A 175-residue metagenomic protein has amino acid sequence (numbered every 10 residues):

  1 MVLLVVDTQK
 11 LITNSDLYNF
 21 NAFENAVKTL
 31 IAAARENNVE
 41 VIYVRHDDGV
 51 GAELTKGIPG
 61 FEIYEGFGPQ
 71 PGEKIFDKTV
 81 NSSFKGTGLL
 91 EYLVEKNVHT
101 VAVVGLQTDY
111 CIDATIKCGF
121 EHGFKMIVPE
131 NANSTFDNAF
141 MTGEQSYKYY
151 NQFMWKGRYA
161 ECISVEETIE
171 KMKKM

Functional and structural regions predicted by a protein language model:
M1-D7: Short coil-to-beta-strand
V2, T29-R35, L54-M175: Active-site-adjacent betaalpha module
Q9, D47, A132: Short beta-to-alpha linker loops that shape the active-site pocket of alpha/beta-hydrolase fold enzymes
Q9-S15: Short acidic, Gly/Ser-rich segments with clustered Asp/Glu that frequently serve as metal-coordination loops in enzyme
S15-L17, E53-T55: Short, glycine/acidic-enriched capping/hinge loops at junctions between secondary-structure elements
D16-D47: A short alpha/beta connector and helix-capping loop motif
D48-A52: Glycine-rich, proline-tolerant flexible connector loops at the mouths of alpha/beta enzymes
